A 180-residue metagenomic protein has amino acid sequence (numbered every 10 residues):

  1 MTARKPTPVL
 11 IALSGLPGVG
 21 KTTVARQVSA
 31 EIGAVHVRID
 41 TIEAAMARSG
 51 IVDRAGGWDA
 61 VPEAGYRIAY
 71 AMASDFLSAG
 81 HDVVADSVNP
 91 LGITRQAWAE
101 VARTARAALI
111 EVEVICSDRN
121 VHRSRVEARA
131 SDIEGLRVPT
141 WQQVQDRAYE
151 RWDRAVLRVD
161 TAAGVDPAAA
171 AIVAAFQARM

Functional and structural regions predicted by a protein language model:
M1-V9: Extreme N-terminal, non-catalytic leader segments that precede Walker-type/kinase nucleotide-binding cores
L13: Hydrophobic anchor at the beta1->P-loop junction of P-loop NTPases
P17: The conserved Walker
G20: Conserved glycine(s) of the Walker
T23-A79: Conserved substrate/cofactor phosphate-moiety recognition/catalytic segment in nucleotide-dependent phosphotransferases
V61-A105, L109: Glycine-rich phosphate-binding loop used to anchor ATP phosphates in small-molecule kinases, encompassing both
A105-R125, V159: Conserved phosphate-donor/acceptor-positioning beta-strand/loop module used by diverse small-molecule
A128-A171, R179-M180: Small-molecule kinase domains that catalyze NTP-dependent phosphoryl transfer to phosphate-bearing small molecules
